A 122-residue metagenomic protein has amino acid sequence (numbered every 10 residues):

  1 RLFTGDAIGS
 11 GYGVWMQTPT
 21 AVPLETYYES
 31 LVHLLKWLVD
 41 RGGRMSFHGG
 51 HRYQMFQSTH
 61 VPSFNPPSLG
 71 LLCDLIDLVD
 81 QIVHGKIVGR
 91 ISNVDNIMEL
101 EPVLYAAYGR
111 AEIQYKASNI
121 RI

Functional and structural regions predicted by a protein language model:
R1-K36: Catalytic core of the metallo-beta-lactamase
V32-I122: Accessory terminal helices/loops
